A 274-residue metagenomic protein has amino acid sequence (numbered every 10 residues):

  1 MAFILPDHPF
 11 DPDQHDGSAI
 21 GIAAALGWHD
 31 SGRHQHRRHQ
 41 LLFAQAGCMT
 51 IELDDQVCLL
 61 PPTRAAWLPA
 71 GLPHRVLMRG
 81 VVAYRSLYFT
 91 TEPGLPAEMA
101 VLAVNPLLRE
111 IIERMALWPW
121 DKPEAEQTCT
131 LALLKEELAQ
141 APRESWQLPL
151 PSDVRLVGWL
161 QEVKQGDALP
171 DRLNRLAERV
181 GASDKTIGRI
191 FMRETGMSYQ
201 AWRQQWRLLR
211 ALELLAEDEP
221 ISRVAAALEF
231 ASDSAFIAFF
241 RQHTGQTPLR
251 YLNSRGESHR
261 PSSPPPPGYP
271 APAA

Functional and structural regions predicted by a protein language model:
M1-C48, S263-P272: Generic protein-terminus/edge-of-domain signal
D55-A70: Short acidic-glycine-tyrosine-enriched beta hairpin
T63, I187, F191, A235-F236 (+1 more regions): Short hydrophobic/aromatic patch on the recognition helix
G71-M99: Ligand-binding loop in jelly-roll beta-barrel domains
E92-R114: Double-stranded beta-helix
L108, E126, T130-L131, A139 (+4 more regions): A short, Lys/Arg-enriched amphipathic alpha-helix from helix-turn-helix/homeodomain DNA-binding modules
N174, R193-I237, N253-A274: Terminal helix-turn-helix DNA-binding modules in bacterial transcription factors
E178, R189, R193, A226-A227 (+1 more regions): Alpha-helical residues within the helix-turn-helix
